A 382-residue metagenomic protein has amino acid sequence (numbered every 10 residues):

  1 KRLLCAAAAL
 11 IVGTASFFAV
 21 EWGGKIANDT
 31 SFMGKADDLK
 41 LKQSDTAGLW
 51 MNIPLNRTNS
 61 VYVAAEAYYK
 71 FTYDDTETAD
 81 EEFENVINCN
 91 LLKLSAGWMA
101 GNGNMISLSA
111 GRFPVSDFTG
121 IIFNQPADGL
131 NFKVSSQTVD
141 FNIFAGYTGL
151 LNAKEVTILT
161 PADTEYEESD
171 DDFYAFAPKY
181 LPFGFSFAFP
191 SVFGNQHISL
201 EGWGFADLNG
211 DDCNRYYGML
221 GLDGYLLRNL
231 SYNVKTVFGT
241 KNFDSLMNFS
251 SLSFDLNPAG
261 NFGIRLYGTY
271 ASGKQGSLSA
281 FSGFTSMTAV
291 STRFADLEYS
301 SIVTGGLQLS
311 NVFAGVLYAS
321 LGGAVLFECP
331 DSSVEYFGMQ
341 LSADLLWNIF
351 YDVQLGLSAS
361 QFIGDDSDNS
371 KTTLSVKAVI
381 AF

Functional and structural regions predicted by a protein language model:
L4-R112, L130-F141, P190-G194, D207-N214 (+3 more regions): Beta-barrel outer-membrane channel/assembly domains of diderm bacteria
G34, D38, F144-N214, T236-M247 (+2 more regions): Outer-membrane beta-barrel translocator/channel fold
Y73-V86, D172, L266, S272-S301: Outer-membrane pore/translocation modules
S116-D117: A conserved hydrophobic secondary-structure block that centers on an alpha-helix together with its immediately flanking
N233-K235, S251, R265: Glycine-rich, acidic
D255-N257, N261, T269-A271: Outer-membrane beta-barrel porins/channels
